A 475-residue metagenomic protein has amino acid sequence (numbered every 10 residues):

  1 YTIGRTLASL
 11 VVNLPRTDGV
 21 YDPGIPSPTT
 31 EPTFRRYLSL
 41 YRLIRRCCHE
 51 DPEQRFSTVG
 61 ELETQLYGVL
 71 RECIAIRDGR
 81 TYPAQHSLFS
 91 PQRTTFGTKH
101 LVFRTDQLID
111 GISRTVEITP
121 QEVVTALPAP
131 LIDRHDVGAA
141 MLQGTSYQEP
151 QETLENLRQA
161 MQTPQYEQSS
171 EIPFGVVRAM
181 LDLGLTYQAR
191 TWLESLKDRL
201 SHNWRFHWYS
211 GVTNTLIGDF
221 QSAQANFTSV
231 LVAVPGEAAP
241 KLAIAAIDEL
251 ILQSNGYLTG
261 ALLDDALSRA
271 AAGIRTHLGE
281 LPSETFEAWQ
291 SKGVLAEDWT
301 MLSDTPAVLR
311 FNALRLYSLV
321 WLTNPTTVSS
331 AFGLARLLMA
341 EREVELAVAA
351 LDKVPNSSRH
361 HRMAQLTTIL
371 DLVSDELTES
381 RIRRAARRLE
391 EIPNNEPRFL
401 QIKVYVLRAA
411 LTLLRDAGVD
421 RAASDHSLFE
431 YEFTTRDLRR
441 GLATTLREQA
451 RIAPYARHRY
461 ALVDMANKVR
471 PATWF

Functional and structural regions predicted by a protein language model:
F34-E50: Conserved C-terminal C-lobe helix
E50-I76: Terminal C-lobe "cap" of eukaryotic-type protein kinase domains
I74-M180: Regulatory extensions appended to serine/threonine kinase catalytic cores
L154-A160, Y187-L196, Q221-V230, G256-P282 (+5 more regions): Alpha-helical repeat scaffolds
F174-G175, R205-Y209, A239-I244, T259 (+3 more regions): Alpha-solenoid helical repeat scaffolds
M180, N214, D248, N255 (+3 more regions): Residue at a conserved register position within TPR or TPR-like alpha-solenoid repeats
L183, I217, I251, A307 (+2 more regions): Structural motif corresponding to the intra-repeat A-B loop/turn of tetratricopeptide repeats
